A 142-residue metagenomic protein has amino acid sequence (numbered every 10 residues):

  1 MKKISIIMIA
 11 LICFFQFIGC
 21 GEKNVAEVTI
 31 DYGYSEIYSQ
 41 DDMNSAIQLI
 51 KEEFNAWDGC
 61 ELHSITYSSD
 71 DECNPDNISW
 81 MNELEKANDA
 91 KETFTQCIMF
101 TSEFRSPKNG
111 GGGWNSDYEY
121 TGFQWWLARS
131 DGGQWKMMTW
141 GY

Functional and structural regions predicted by a protein language model:
M1, M8, M43, M81 (+2 more regions): Detector for methionine-enriched segments
K2-E22: Sec-dependent N-terminal signal peptides of Gram-positive bacterial secreted proteins and lipoproteins
Q16-F17, S102, Q124, A128: Functionally constrained cores in energy, signaling, and assembly domains
G19-G111, S116-E119: Flexible low-complexity loop/turn motifs enriched in small/helix-breaking residues
Y120-Y142: Short beta-strand edge/turn micro-motifs at domain boundaries
